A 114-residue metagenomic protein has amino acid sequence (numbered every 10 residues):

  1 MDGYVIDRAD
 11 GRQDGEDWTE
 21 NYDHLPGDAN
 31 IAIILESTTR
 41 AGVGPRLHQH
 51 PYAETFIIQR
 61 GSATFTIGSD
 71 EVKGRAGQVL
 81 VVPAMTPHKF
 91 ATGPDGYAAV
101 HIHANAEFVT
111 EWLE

Functional and structural regions predicted by a protein language model:
D10-L47, I102-A104, W112: A short glycine-rich, His/Asp/Glu-containing loop-to-beta-strand
T38, Q49-F65: Short, conserved beta-strand element in jelly-roll/cupin
T55, S62-T64, E71, P87 (+1 more regions): Structural motif
S69-A84: Short acidic-glycine-tyrosine-enriched beta hairpin
A84-V109: Ligand-binding loop in jelly-roll beta-barrel domains
